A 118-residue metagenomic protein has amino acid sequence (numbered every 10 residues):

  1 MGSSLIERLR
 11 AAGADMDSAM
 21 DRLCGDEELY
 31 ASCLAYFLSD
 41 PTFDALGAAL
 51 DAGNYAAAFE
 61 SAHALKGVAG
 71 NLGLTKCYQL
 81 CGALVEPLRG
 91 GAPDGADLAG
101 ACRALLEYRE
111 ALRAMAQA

Functional and structural regions predicted by a protein language model:
M1-A118: Two-component system phosphorelay core
